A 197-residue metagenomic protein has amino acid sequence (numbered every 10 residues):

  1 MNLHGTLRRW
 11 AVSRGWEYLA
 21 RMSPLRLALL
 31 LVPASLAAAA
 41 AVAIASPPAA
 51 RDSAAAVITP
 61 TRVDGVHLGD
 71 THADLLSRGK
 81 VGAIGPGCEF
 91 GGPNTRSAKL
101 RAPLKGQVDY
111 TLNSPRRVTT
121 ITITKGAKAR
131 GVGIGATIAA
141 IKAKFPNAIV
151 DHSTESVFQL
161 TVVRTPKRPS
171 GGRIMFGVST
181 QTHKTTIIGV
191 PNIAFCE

Functional and structural regions predicted by a protein language model:
W10, L19-V32: Bacterial N-terminal signal peptides that target proteins for export
A28, L36-A56: C-terminal region of N-terminal signal peptides and the immediate post-cleavage residues of exported proteins
P60-G65, K125-V132: Second-shell loop/turn segments in exported
D70-S114, A136-T182, F195-E197: A cross-family detector of function-defining hotspots
R117-T119: Eukaryote-biased recognition of intrinsically disordered, low-complexity regulatory segments
T122-G126, I188-F195: Short, solvent-exposed aromatic-acidic interface loops
